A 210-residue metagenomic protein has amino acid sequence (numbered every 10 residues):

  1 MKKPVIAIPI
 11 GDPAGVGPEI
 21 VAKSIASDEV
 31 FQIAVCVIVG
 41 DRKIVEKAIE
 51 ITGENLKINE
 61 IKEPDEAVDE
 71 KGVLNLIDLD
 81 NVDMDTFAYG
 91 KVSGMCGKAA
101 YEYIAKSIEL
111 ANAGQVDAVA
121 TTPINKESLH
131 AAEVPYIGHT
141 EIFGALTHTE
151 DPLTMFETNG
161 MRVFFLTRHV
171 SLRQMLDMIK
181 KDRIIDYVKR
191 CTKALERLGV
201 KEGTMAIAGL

Functional and structural regions predicted by a protein language model:
M1-H139, D182-L210: Contiguous, glycine/small-aliphatic-enriched amphipathic segments in soluble metabolic enzymes
N81-M84, G160-M161, H169-S171: Short connector loops/turns at beta-strand edges and beta->alpha or beta->beta junctions
I124, T167-L176, A208-L210: Active-site-proximal beta-alpha loop/turn segments in soluble metabolic enzymes
E141-E150, V170-E196: Active-site glycine-rich loop that binds ribose-phosphate moieties when present
A145-M161: Short, flexible loop segments at boundaries between secondary-structure elements
F156-F164, R168, M205: Mobile beta-alpha loop/short-helix "lid" or hinge segments that flank ligand
